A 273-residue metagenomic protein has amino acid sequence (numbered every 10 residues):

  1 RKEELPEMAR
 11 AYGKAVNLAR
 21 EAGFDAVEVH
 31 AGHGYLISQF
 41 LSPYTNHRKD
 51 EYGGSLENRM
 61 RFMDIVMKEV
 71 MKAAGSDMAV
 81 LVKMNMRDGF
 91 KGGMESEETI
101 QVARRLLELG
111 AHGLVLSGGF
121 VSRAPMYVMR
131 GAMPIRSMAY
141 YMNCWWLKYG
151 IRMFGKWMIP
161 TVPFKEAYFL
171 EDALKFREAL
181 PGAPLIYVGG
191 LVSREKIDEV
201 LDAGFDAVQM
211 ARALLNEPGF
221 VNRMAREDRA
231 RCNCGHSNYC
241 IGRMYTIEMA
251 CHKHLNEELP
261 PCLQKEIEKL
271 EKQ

Functional and structural regions predicted by a protein language model:
R1-Q273: Flavin-dependent oxidoreductase catalytic cores
